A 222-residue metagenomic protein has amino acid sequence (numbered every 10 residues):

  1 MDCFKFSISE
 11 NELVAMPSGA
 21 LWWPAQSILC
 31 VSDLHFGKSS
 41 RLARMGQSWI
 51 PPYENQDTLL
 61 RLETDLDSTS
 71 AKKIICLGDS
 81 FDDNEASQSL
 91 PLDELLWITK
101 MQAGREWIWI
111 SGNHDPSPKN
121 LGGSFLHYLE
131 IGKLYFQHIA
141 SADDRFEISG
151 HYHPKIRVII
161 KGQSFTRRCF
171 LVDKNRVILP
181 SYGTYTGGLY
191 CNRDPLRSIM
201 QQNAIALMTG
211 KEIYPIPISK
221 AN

Functional and structural regions predicted by a protein language model:
M1-L77, F81-N222: Extended recognition/assembly regions associated with phosphoester-bond processing machinery
